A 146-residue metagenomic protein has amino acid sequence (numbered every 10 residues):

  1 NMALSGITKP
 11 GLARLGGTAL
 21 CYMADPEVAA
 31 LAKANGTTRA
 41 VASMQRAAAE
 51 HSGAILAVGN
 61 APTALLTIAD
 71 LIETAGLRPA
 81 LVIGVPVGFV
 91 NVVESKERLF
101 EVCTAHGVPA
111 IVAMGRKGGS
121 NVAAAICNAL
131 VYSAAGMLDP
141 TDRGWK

Functional and structural regions predicted by a protein language model:
N1, I83-G84, I126: Buried hydrophobic positions in well-ordered alpha/beta secondary-structure cores of metabolic enzymes
N1, S5-K9, S52-V58, L65 (+1 more regions): Metallocofactor- and cofactor-centric catalytic cores in central/energy metabolism, strongly enriched
S5-G6, G11-E50: Long, charge-dense
K9-R14, D70-L77, E97-C103, C127-V131: Short, solvent-exposed amphipathic alpha-helical segments in soluble enzyme and RNA/protein-processing domains
G17-L20, G53-A57, P79-I83, G107-V112 (+1 more regions): Structural motif
A24-P26, A61, V85-G88, G115-K117: Short, ordered loop/turn segments at secondary-structure junctions
L31, G36-E97: Long, charge-patterned amphipathic alpha-helical coiled-coil/hairpin "stalk" segments used as oligomerization
V90-K146: C-terminal functional extensions of proteins
